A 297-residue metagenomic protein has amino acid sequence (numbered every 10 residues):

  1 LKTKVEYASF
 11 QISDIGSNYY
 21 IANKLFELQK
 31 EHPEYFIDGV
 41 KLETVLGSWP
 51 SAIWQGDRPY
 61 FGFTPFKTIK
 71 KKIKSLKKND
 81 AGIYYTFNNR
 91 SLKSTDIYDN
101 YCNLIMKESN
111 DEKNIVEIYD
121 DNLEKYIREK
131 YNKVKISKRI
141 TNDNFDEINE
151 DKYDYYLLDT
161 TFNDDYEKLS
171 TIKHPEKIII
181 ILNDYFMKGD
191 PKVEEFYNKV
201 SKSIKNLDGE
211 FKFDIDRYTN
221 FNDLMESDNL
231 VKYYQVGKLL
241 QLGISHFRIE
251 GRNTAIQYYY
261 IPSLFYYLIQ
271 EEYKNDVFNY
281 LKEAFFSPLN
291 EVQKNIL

Functional and structural regions predicted by a protein language model:
K2-L297: Active-site pocket-lining/capping segments in soluble small-molecule metabolic enzymes
